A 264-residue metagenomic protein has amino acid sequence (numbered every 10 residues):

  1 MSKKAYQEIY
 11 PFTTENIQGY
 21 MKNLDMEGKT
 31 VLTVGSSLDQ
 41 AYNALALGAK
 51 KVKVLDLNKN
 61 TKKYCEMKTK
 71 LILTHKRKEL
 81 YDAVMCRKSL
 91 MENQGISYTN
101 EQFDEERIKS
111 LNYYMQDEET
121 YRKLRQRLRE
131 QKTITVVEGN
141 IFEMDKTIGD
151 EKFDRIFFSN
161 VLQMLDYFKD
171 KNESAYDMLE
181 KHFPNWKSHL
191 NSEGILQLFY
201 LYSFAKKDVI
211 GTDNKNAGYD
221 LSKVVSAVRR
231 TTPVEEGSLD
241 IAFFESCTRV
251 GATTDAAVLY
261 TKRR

Functional and structural regions predicted by a protein language model:
M1-E27: S-adenosyl-L-methionine
G28-S37, V52-L57: Conserved class I S-adenosyl-L-methionine
S37-A49: Conserved SAM-binding loop of SAM-dependent methyltransferases across substrates and taxa, primarily the Class I
K53-T135: Class I S-adenosyl-L-methionine-dependent methyltransferase module
E143-F158: A short acidic, Gly/Pro-enriched loop at the edge of an enzyme's catalytic core that lines a small-molecule cofactor
V161, S192, L198-S203: Short strand-turn motif at the edge of the Rossmann-like AdoMet-binding core
K171-I195: A short glycine-rich, Lys/Arg-flanked "PGG" loop and its adjoining helix->strand segment in the class I
A205-R264: Class I S-adenosyl-L-methionine
